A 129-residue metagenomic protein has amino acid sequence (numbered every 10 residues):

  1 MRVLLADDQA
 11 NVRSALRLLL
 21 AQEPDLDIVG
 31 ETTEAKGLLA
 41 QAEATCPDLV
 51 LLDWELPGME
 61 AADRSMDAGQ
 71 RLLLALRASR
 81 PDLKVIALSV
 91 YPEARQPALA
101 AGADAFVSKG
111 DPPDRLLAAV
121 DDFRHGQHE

Functional and structural regions predicted by a protein language model:
M1-V12, L16-L20: Conserved acidic segment of CheY-like receiver
A6-D7, T32, V50: Conserved sequence signature across two-component system core domains
D25-E34, Q41: Short hydrophobic/Thr-rich beta-strand motif most characteristic of the beta2 strand and flanking loop of CheY-like
E43-T45, L74-L83, A101: Conserved phosphotransfer cores of two-component systems
D53-E60: Active-site residues of response regulator receiver
E60-P81: Short amphipathic alpha-helix used as the core "switch/output" element in two-component signaling
D67, R71, A87-V107, D111 (+1 more regions): Alpha4 helix (beta4-alpha4-beta5 surface) of REC/receiver domains from two-component response regulators
L116-E129: Receiver (REC) domain switch/output surface
